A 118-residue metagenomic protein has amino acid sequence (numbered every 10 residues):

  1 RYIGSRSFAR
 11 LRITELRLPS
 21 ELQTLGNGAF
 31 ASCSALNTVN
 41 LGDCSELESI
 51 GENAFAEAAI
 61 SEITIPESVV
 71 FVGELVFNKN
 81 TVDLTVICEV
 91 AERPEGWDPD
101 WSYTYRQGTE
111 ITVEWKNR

Functional and structural regions predicted by a protein language model:
R1-Y2, R10-T24, S34-S49, A58-F71 (+2 more regions): Structural signature of tandem-repeat unit edges
G4-S7, G26-A29, G51-A54, E74-V76: Consensus positions within tandem repeat domains that build extended binding/scaffold surfaces
P94-T109: Short, aromatic/basic amphipathic alpha-helical patches
